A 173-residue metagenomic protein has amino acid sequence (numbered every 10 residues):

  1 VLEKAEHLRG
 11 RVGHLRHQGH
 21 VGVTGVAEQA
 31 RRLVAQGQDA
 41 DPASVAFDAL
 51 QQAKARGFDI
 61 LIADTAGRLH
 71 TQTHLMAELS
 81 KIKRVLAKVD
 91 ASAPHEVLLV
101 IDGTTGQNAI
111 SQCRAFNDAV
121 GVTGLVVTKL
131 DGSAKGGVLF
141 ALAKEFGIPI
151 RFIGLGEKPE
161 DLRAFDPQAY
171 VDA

Functional and structural regions predicted by a protein language model:
V1-R9, L15-G19, A27-A30: Hydrophobic, low-acid, alpha-helix-prone terminal segments
R11, G22-A173: P-loop/Walker A NTP-binding module and the surrounding RecA-like catalytic core of P-loop NTPases
